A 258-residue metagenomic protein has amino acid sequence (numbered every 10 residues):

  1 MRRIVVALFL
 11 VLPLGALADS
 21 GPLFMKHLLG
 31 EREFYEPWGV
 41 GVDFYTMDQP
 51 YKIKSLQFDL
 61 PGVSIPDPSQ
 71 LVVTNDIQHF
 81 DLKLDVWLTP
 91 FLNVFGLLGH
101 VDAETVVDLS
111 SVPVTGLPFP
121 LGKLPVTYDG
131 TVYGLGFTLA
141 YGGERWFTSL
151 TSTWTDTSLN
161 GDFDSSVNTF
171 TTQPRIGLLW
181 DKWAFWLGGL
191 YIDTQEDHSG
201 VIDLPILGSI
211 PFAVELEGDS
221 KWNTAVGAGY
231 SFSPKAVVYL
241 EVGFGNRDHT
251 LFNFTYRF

Functional and structural regions predicted by a protein language model:
I4, F34-V40, P90-L92, E144-T148 (+5 more regions): Outer-envelope beta-barrel architecture signal
A18-V86: Short glycine/proline- and aromatic-enriched beta-strand/turn motifs that initiate or cap beta-hairpins
H27, I65-L71, P118-P125, S158-F163 (+2 more regions): Extracellular loop and loop/strand-boundary signature of outer-membrane beta-barrel proteins
E36, D76-F80, T127-Y133, D164-T172 (+2 more regions): Residues that define the transmembrane beta-barrel architecture of outer-membrane proteins
V42, L82-P90, G96, L135-Y141 (+3 more regions): Residues on the lipid-exposed face of transmembrane beta-strands in outer-membrane beta-barrel proteins
F44-P50, L98-E104, Y141-R145, S152-S158 (+4 more regions): Transmembrane beta-strands of outer-membrane beta-barrel pores
K52-D59, T105-P113, L159-S166, D197-L204 (+1 more regions): Outer-membrane beta-barrel translocator domains and adjoining extracellular loop/strand segments of Gram-negative
Y141, R145-F147, T153-F232: Outer-membrane beta-barrel transmembrane domain signature
